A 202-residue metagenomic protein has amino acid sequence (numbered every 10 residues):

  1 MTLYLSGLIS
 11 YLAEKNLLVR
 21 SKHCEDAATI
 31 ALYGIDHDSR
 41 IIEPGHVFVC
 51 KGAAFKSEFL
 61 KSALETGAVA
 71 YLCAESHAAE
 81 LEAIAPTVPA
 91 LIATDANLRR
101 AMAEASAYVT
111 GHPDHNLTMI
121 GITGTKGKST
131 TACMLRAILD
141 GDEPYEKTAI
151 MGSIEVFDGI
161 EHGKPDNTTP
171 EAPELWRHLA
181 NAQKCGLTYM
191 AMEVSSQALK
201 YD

Functional and structural regions predicted by a protein language model:
M1-E104: N-terminal leader/targeting and accessory segments in enzymes
R99-D202: Phosphate-binding loop of NTP-binding sites
